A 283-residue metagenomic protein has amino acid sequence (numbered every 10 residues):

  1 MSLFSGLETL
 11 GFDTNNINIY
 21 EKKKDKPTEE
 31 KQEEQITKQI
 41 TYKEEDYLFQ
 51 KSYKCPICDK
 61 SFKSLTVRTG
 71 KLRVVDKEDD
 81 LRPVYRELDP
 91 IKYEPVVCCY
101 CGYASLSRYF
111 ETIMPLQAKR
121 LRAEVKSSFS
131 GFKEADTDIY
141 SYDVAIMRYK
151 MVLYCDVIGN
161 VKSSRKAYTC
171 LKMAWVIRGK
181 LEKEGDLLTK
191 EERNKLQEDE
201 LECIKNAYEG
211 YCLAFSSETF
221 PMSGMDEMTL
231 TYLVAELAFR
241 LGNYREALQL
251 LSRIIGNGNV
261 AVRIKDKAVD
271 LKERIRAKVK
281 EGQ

Functional and structural regions predicted by a protein language model:
F49-K51, E94: Short metal-coordination and nucleic-acid-contact micro-motifs, chiefly zinc-binding Cys/His arrays
K54-D59, C98-C101: Short cysteine-rich clusters marking metal-coordination/redox-active sites
K60-L88: Short recognition patches in nucleic-acid-associated and regulatory proteins
E124-L153, I158-E192, M225-R240: Amphipathic alpha-helical repeat scaffolds of TPR domains
L153-Y154, W175, Y208-S216, S252-N257: Amphipathic alpha-helical segments of tetratricopeptide repeats
R165, D199, C203-N206, T219-E227 (+2 more regions): Structural signature of alpha-solenoid helical repeat junctions
